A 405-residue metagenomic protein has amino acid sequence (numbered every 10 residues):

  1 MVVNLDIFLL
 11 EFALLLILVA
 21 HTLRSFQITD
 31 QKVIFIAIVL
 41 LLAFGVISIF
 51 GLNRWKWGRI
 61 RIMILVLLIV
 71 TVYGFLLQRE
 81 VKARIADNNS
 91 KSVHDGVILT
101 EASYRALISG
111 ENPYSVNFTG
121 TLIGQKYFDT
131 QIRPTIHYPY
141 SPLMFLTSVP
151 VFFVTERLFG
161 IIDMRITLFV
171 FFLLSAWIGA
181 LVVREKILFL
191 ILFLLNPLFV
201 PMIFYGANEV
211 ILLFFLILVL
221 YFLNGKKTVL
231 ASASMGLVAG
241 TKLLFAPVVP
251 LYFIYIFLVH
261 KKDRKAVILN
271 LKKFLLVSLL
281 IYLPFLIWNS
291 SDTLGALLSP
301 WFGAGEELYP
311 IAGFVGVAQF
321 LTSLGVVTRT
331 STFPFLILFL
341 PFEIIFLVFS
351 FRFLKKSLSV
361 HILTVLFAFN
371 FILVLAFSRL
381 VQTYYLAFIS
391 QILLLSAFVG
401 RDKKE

Functional and structural regions predicted by a protein language model:
V2-G58, Y73-L220, I256-T383, A397: Primarily membrane-embedded glycan-assembly and transfer machineries that use lipid-linked glycans
L42-F44, L386-E405: Transmembrane alpha-helices of multi-pass inner-membrane enzymes
R61-M63: Alpha-helical transmembrane segments and their helix-start/interface "positive-inside/aromatic belt" motifs in integral
L65-Y73: Hydrophobic membrane-insertion alpha-helices, especially the h-region of bacterial N-terminal signal peptides
V229, A233-F257, L280, R379-Y385: Transmembrane helices and adjacent periplasmic/lumenal helix-loop junctions of polyprenol-phosphate-dependent
